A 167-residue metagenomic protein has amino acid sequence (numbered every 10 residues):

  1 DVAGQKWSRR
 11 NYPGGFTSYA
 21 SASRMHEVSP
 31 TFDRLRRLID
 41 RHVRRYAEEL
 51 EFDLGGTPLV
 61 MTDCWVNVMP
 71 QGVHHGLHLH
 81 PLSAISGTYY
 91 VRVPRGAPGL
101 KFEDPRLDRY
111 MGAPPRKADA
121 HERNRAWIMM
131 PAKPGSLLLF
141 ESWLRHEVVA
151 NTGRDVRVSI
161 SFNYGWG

Functional and structural regions predicted by a protein language model:
D1-G56: Non-heme Fe(II)/2-oxoglutarate
L50-Q71: Hydrophobic beta-strand-centered segment that forms part of the acyl-chain substrate-binding groove
V60-T62, S83-I85, V156-V158: Residues at beta-strand starts and edge strands
V66-L139, W166: Catalytic core of non-heme Fe(II) oxygenases with the double-stranded beta-helix
H75-H78, H146-G153: Short beta-strand His + acidic residue motifs that chelate non-heme Fe in jelly-roll/DSBH and cupin folds
G87-Y89, R154-G167: A short hydrophobic beta-strand segment most commonly corresponding to one strand of the jelly-roll/cupin
A126, G153-R154: A hydrophobic alpha-helix/topogenic segment detector that preferentially activates on transmembrane helices
